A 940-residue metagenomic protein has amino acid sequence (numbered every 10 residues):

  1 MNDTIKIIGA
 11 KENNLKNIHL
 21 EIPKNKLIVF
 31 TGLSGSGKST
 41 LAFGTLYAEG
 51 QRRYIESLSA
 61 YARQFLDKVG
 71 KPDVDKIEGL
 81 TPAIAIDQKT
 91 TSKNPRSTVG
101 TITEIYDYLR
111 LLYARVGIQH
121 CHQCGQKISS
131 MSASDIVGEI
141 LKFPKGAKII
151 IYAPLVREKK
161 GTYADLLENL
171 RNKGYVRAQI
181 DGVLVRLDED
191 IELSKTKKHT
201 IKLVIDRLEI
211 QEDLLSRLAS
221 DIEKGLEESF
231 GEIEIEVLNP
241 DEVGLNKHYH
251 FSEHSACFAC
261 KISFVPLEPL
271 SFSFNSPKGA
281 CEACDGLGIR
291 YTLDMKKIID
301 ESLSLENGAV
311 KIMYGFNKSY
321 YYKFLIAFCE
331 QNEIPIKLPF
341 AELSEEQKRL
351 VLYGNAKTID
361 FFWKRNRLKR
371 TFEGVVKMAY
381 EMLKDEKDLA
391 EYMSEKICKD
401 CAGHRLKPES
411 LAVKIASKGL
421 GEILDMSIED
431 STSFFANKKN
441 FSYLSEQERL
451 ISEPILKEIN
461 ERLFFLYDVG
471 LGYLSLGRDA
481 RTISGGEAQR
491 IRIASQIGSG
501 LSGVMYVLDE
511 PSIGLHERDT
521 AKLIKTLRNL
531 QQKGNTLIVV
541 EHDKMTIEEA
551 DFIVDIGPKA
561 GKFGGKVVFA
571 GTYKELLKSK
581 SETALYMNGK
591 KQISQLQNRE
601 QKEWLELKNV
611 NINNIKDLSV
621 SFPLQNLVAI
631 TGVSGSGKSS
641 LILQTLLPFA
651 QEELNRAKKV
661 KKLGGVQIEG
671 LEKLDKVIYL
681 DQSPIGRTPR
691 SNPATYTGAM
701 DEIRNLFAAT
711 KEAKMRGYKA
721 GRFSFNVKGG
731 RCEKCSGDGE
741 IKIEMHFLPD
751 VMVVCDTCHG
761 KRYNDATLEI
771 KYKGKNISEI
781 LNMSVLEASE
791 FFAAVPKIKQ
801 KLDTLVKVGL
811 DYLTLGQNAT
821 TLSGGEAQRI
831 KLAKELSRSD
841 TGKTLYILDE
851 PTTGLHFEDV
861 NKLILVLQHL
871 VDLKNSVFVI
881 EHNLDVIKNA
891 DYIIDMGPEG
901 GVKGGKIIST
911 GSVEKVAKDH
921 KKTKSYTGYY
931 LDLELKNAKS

Functional and structural regions predicted by a protein language model:
M1-S940: Conserved phosphate-binding elements of NTP-dependent enzyme cores
